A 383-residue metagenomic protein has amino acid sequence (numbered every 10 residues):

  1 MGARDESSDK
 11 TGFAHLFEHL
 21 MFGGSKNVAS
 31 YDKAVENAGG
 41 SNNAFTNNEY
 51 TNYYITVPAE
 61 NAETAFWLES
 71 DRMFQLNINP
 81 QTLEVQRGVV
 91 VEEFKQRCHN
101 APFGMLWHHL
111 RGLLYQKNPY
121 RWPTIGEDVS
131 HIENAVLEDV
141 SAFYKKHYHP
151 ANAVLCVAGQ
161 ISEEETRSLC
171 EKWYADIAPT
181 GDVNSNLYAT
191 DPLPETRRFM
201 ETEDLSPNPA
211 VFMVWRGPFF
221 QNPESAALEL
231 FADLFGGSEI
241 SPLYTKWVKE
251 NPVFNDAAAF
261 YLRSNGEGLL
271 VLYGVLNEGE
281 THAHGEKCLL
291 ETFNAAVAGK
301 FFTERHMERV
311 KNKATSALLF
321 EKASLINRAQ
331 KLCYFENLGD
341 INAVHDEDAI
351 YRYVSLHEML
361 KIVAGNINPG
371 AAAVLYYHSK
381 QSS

Functional and structural regions predicted by a protein language model:
M1-A3, P58-A59, I161, G217-F219 (+1 more regions): A generic structural motif
M1-T56, W122-I125, G237-V253: M16/MPP (pitrilysin/insulinase) zinc-metallopeptidase core fold and M16-derived inactive scaffolds
H15, Y53, E69, V90 (+11 more regions): Buried hydrophobic packing residues in well-ordered domains
G23-G24, T56-V89, L262-E321: M16/insulysin-pitrilysin zinc metalloprotease superfamily fold
G112-A153, S185-T190, L318, Y334-G365: Histidine-acidic residue clusters that define the catalytic metal-binding segment of zinc metallopeptidase domains
Q116-K117, R121, P150, V154-F219 (+2 more regions): An aromatic/glycine/proline-enriched structural segment found at the starts of mature extracellular/organellar domains
I132, F212-R216, F235-L276: A structural supersecondary motif
V154-G159, V275, E304-S383: C-terminal regions of mature proteins
